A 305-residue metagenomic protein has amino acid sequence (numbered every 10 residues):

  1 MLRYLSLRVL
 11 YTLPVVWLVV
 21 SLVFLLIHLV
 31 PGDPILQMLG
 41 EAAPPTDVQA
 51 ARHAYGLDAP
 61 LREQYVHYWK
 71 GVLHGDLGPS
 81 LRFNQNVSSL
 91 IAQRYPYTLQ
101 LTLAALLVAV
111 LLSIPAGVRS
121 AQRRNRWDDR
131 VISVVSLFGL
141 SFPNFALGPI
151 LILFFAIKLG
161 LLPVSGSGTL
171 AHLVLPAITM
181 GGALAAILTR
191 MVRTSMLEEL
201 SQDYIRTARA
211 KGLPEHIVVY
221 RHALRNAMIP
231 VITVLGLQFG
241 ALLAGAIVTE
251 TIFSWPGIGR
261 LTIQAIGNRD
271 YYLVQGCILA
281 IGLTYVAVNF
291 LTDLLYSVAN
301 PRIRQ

Functional and structural regions predicted by a protein language model:
L2-Y4, Q93-D128, S167-Q305: Alpha-helical transmembrane segments of integral membrane proteins, especially multi-pass inner/plasma-membrane
S6-V16: N-terminal signal-anchor/signal peptide hydrophobic helix marking the start of the first transmembrane segment
T12, R94, T98, V134-S141 (+1 more regions): Residue-level signal for discrete positions within transmembrane alpha-helices of multi-pass small-molecule
V15-V66, A156-L175: Hydrophobic alpha-helical transmembrane segments of membrane transport/permease proteins and related membrane-embedded
W17-S21, L103-L107, A146, I150-L151 (+1 more regions): Hydrophobic alpha-helical transmembrane segments of multi-pass integral membrane proteins
L22-L29, A59, Y68-K70, V134-P163 (+1 more regions): Membrane-water interface segments at the C-terminal ends of transmembrane alpha-helices in multi-pass inner-membrane
H53-R62, H74-V87, S165, L188 (+1 more regions): Membrane-interfacial helix-loop-helix junctions in multi-pass membrane proteins
D58-I114: An internal, D/E-rich "acidic patch" concept
